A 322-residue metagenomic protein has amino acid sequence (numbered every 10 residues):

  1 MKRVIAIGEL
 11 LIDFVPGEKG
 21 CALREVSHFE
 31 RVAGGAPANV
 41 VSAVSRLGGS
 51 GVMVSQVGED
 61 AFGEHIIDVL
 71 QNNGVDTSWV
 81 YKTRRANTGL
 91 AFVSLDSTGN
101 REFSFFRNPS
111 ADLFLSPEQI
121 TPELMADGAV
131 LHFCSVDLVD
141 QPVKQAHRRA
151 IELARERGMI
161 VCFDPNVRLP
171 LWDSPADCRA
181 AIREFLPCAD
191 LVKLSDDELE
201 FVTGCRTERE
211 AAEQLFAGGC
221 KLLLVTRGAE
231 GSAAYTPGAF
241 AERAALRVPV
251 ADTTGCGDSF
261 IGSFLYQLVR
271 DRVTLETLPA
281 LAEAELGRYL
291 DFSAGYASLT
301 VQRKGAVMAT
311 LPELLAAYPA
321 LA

Functional and structural regions predicted by a protein language model:
M1-D76: Glycine-rich phosphate/adenosyl-contacting loop at the front of the ribokinase-like
K2-I5, E152, E208-A322: Conserved phosphate-binding/catalytic region of the ribokinase-like
L10, P165, S259: Active-site metal-binding loops of divalent metal-dependent hydrolases
F14, S104, Q141, V202 (+3 more regions): Residues that scaffold the ATP/ADP-binding catalytic core of kinase and kinase-like folds
S50-F133, A316-A322: Conserved N-terminal subdomain of the carbohydrate kinase-like
P109-E118, L171-D177, C205, L278-A280: Short gly/ser/thr-rich secondary-structure transition/capping motifs
T121, I182, V250: Acidic, amphipathic alpha-helical patches
V130, V136-E213, C220, E230-G231: Conserved beta-alpha-beta core of the PfkB/ribokinase-like small-molecule kinase fold
